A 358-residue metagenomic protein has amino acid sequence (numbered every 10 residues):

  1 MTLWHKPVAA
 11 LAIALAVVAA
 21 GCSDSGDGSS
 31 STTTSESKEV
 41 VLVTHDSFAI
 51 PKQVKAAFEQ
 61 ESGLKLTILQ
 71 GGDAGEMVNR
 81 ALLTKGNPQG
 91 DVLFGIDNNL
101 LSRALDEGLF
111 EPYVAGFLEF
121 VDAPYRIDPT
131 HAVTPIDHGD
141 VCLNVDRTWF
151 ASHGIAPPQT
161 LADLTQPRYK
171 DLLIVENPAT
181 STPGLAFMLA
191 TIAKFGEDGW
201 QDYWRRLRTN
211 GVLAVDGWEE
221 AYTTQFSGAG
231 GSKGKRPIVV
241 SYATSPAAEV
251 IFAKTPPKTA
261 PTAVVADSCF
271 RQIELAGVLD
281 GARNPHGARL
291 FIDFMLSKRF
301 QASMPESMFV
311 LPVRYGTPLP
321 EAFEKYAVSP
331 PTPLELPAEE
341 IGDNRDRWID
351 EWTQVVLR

Functional and structural regions predicted by a protein language model:
V17-G21: C-terminal motif of bacterial Sec signal peptides marking the signal peptidase cleavage site
C22, T32-R103, R358: Early extracytoplasmic/lumenal segment of secretory-pathway proteins
P88-L93, E111-R147, A162, L172-P178: A structural signal for short loop-to-beta-strand junctions that line the ligand-binding cleft of periplasmic/secreted
N98-L109, D128-A156, G184-K194, I273-G277: Periplasmic solute-binding protein
F110-E119, A132-T134, A162-T165, P237 (+3 more regions): Short beta-strand->loop
A186-D267: Ligand-binding pocket segment of bilobal, Venus flytrap-like solute-binding proteins
F270, A276-E335: Mature extracytoplasmic/periplasmic domains
E321-R358: Extracellular/periplasmic bilobal clamshell ligand-binding domains
